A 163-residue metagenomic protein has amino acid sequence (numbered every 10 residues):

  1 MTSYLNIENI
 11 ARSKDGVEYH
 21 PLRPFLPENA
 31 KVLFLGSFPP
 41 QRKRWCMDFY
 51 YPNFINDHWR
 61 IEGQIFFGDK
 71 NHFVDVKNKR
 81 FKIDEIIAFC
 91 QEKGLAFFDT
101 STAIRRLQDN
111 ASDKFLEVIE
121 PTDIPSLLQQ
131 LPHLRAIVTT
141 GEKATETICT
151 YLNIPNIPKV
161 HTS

Functional and structural regions predicted by a protein language model:
T2-P27, A103-S163: Glycine/proline-rich loop-helix segments at beta-alpha junctions forming the active-site rim of enzyme cores
N9, S13, L22-F25, F38 (+3 more regions): Short, well-ordered helical secondary-structure segments
E28-S37: Short, hydrophobic/glycine-enriched beta-strand segments
A30, C90-K93, L131-H133: Short connector loops at helix/strand junctions that flank enzyme active sites, especially segments positioning acidic
L35-G36, F98-T100, T139-E142: Short His-Asn-centered micro-motif
S37-F38, L134: Conserved short hydrophobic patches within well-ordered secondary structure
Q41-K43: Conserved active-site segments centered on acidic
W45-F115: Short, surface-exposed acidic-centric catalytic microdomains
